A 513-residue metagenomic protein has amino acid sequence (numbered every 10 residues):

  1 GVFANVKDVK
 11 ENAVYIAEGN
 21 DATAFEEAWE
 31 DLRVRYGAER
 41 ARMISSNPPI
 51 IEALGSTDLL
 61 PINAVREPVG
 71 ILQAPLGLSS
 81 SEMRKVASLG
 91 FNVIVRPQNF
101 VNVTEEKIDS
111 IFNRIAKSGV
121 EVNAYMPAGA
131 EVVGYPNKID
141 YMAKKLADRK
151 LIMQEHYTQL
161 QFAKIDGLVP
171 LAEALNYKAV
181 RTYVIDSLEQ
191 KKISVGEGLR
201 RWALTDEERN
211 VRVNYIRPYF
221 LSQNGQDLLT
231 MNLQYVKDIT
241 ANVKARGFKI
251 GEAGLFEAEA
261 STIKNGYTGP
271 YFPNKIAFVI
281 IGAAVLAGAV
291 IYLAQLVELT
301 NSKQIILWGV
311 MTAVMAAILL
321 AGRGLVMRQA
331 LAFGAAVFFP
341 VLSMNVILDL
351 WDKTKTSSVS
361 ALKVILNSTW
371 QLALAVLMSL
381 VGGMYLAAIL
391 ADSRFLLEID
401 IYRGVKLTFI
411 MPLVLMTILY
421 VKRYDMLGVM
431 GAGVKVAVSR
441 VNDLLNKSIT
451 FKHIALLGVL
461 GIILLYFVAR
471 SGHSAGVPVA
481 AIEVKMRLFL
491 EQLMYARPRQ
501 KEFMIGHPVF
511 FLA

Functional and structural regions predicted by a protein language model:
G1-K275: Soluble extramembrane regions of membrane proteins in the secretory/endomembrane system
G247-V310: Cytosolic-side membrane-insertion boundary helix
G282-A513: Alpha-helical transmembrane segments of integral membrane proteins
